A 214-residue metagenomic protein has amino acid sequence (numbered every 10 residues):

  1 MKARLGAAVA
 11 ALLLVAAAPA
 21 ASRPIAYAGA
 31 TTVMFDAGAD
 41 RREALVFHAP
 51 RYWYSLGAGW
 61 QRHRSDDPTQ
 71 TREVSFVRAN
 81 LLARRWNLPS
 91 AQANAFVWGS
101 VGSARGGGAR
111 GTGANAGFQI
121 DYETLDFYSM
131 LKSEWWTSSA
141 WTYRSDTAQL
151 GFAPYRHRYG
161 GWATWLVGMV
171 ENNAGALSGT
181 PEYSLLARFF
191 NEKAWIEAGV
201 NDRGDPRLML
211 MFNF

Functional and structural regions predicted by a protein language model:
M1-I25: Cleavable N-terminal export/targeting peptides
P19-S184, A194-I196, N201-D202: Outer-membrane pore/translocation modules
V77-A79, A187, G204-F214: Outer-membrane beta-barrel "beta-signal"
